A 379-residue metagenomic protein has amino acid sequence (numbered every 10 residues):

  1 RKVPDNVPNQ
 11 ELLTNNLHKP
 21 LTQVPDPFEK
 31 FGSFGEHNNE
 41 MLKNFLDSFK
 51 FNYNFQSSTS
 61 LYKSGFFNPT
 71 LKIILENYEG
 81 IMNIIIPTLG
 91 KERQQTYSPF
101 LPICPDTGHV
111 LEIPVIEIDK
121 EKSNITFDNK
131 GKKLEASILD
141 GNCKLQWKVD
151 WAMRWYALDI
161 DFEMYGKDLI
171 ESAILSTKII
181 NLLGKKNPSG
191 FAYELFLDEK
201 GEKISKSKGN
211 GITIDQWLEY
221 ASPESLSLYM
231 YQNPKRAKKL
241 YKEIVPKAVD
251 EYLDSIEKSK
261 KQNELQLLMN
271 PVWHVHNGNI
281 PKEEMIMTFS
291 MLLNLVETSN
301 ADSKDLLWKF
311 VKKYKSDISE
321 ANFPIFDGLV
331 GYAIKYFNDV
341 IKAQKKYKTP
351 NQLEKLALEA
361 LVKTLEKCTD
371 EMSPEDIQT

Functional and structural regions predicted by a protein language model:
R1-M82, S176-T177: N-terminal Rossmann-like or analogous alpha/beta NTP/dinucleotide-binding catalytic cores that position adenine
K2-P4, I86-P87, P114-I116, Y229 (+1 more regions): Short, solvent-exposed loop/turn and secondary-structure capping segments
E29, S58-L61, E163-K167, K208 (+4 more regions): Generic amphipathic alpha-helical segments used as scaffolds and interaction surfaces in large, multi-domain proteins
E36, G166, I170-A173, G190 (+8 more regions): Conserved structured core elements
D47-K50, L75-M82, I86, I180-N187 (+5 more regions): Hydrophobic/aromatic-lined pockets within catalytic cores
F51-I214: Active-site cores that bind ATP or allylic diphosphates and position pyrophosphate for catalysis
M82, Q95, P99, K315-T379: Basic, alpha-helical terminal appendages of large translation-related enzymes
D168, Y193-Y336: Catalytic adenosine-cofactor/nucleotide-binding cores of aminoacyl-tRNA synthetases and other
